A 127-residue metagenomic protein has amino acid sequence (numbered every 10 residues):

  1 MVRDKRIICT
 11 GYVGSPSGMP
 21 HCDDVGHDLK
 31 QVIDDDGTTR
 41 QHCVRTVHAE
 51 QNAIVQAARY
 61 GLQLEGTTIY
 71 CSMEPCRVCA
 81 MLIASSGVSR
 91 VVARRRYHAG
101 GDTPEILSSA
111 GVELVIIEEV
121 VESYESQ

Functional and structural regions predicted by a protein language model:
M1-Q127: Zinc-dependent deaminase catalytic domain
